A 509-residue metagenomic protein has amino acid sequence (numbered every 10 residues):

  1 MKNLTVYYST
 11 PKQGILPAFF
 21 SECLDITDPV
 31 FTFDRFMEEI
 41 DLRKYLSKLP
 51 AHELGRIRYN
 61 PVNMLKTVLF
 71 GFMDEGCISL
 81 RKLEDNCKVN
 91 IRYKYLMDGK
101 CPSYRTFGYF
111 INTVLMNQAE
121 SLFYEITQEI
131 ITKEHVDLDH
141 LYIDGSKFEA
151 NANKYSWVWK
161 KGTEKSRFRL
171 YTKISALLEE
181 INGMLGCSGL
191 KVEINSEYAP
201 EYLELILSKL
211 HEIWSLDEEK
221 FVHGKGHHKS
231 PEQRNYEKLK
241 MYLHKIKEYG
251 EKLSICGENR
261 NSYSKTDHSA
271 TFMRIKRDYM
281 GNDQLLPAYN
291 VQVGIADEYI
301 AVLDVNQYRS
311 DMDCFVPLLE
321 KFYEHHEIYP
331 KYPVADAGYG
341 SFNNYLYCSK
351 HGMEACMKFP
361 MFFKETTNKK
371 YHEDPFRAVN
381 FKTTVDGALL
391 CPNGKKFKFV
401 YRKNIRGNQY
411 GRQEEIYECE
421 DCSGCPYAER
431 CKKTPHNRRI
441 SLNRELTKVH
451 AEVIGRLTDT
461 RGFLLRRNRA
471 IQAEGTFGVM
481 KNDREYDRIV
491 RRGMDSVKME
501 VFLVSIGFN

Functional and structural regions predicted by a protein language model:
M1-F31: Hydrophobic alpha-helical membrane-insertion signals
M1-T5, A51-G55, R461-L464: A ubiquitous short alpha-helical element
F19, N63-L69, T106: A general alpha-helix detector
I26-K66, F72: Basic, short loop/linker segments at the boundary and entry of helix-turn-helix/winged-helix-like folds
E39-K44, N90, K94, D483: A short secondary-structure junction motif
A51-I57, Y93, R491-G493: A short glycine/serine-rich beta->alpha loop
R56, Y93-G99, T127-E129: Catalytic micro-motifs at enzyme active sites that drive phosphoryl/nucleotidyl and oxygen chemistry
V68, G76-K88, K100-N509: Anion-binding and metal-coordination hotspots
